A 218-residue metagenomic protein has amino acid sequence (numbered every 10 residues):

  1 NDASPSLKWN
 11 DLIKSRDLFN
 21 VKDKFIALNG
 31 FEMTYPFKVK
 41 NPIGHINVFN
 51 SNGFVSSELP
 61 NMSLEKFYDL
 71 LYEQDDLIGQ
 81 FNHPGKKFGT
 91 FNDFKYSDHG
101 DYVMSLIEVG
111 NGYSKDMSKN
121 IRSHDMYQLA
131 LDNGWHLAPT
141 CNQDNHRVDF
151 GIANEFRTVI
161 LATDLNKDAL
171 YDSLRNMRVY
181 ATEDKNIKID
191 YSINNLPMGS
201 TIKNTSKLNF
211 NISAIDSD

Functional and structural regions predicted by a protein language model:
N1-D218: Extended, charged catalytic domains and RNA/DNA-binding interfaces, predominantly in divalent-metal-using enzymes
